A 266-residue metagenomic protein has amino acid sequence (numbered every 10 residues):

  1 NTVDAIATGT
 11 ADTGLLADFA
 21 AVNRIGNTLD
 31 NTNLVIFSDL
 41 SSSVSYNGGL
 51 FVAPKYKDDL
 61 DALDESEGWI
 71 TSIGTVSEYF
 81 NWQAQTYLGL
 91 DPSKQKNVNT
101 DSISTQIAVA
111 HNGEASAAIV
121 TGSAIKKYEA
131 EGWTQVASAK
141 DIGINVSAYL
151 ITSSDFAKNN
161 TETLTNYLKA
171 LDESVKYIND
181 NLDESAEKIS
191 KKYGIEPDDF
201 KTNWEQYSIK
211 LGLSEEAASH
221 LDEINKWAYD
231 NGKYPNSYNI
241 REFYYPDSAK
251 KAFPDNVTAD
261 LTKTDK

Functional and structural regions predicted by a protein language model:
N1-L90, N97-T100, S116-G122, I144: Short, glycine-/small- and polar/acidic-enriched structural segments that line small-molecule recognition paths
A5, G9, T13, N23-N27 (+11 more regions): Structured segments of extracytoplasmic/periplasmic soluble domains in secreted or envelope-associated proteins
D18, N97-V98, I103-K191: Pocket-lining segment of extracytoplasmic ligand-binding domains
L29-N31, T134-Q135, T152, K251-P254: Short low-complexity, flexible loop/linker segments enriched in glycine and/or proline with clustered acidic
N31, P92, Q135, P197 (+1 more regions): Residue-level detector of short coil/turn "hinge" positions at structural boundaries
S41-S43, K140-G143, I209-A218, I240: Short, solvent-exposed loop/beta-turn-alpha elements that line the ligand-binding surface or hinge of extracytoplasmic
K158-P235: Secondary-structure end/capping motifs
Y229-K266: Conserved C-terminal helix/tail region of periplasmic/extracytoplasmic solute-binding proteins
